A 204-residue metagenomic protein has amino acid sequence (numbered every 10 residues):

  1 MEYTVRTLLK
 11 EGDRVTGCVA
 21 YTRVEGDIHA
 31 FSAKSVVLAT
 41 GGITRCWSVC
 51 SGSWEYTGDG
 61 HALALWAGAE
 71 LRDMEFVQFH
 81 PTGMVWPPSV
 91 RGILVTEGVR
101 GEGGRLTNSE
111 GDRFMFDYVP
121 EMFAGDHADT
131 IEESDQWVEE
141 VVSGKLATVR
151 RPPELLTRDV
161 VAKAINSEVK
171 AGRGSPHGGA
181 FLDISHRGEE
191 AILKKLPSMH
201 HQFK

Functional and structural regions predicted by a protein language model:
M1-R14: A conserved short coil-to-beta-strand element within the FAD-binding core of flavoproteins
K10, R23, N108-S109: Short, acidic, Ser/Thr-enriched surface-loop or helix-capping motifs
V24-S35: Core beta-strand elements of the Rossmann-like FAD/NAD(P) dinucleotide-binding domain in flavoenzyme oxidoreductases
A33, A39-T40, S109: Short, well-ordered coil/turn residues at beta-beta hairpins and beta-strand->alpha-helix junctions within
L38-G52: Flavin (primarily FAD) binding-site architecture
A64: Acidic, metal-coordinating catalytic segment for phosphate/diphosphate chemistry, firing primarily on the Nudix
A69-F203: An anion/pyrophosphate-binding glycine-rich loop and adjacent beta-alpha core in soluble alpha-beta enzymes
